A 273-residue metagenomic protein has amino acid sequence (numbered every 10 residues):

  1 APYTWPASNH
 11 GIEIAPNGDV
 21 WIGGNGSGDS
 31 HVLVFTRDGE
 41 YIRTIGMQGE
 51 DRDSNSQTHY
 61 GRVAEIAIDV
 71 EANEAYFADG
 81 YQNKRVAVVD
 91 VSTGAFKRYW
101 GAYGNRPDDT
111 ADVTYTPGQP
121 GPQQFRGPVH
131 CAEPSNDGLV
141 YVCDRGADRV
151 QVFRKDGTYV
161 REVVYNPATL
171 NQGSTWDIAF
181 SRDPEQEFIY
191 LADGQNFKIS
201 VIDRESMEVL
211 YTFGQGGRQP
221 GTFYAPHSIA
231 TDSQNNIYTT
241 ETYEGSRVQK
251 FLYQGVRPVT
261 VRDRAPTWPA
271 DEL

Functional and structural regions predicted by a protein language model:
A1-L273: Eukaryotic scaffold repeat domains enriched in small/polar residues
